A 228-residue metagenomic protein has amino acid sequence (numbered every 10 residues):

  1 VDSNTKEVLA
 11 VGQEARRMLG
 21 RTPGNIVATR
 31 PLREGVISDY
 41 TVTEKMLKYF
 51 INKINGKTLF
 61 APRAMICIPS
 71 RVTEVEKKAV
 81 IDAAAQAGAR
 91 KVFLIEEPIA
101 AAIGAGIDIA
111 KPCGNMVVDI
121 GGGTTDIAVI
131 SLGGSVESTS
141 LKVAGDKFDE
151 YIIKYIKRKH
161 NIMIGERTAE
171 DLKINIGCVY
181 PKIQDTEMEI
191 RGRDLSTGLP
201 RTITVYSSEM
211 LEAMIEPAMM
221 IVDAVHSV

Functional and structural regions predicted by a protein language model:
V1-I120, A128-V228: Nucleotide/phosphate-binding catalytic cleft detector across ATP-hydrolyzing and phosphate-transferring enzymes
G123: Conserved Rossmann-like nucleotide-cofactor binding loop
